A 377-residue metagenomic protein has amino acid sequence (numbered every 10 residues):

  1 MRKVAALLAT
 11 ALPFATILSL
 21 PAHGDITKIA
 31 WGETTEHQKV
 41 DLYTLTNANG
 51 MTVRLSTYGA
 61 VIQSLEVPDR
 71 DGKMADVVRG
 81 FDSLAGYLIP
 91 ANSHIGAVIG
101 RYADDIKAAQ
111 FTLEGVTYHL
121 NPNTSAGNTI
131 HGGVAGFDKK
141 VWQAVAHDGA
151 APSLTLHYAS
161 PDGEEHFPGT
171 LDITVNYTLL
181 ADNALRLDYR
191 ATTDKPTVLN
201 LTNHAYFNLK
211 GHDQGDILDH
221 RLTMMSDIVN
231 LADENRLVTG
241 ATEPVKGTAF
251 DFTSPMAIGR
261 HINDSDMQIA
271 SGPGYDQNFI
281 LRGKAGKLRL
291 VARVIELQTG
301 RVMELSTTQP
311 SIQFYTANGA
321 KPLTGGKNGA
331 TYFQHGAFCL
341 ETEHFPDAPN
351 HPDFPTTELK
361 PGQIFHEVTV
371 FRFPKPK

Functional and structural regions predicted by a protein language model:
M1-T10: Bacterial N-terminal signal peptides that target proteins for export
V4-A5, S19-P21: Serine/threonine-biased, Pro/acidic-interspersed low-complexity stretches characteristic of secreted/cell-surface
A9-S19: Bacterial N-terminal signal peptides
H23-K377: An exposed, glycine/acidic-rich loop-and-rim segment of catalytic or binding clefts
